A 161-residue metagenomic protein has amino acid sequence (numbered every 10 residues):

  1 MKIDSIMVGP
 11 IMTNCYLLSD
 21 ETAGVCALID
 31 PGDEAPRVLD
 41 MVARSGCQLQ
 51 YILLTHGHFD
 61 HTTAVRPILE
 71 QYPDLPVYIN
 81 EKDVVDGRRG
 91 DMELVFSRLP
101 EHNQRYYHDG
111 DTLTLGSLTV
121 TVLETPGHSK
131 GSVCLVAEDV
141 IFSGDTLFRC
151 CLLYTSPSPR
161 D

Functional and structural regions predicted by a protein language model:
M1-S45, C134-G144, R149: Conserved beta-strand hairpin/beta-sheet module of binuclear metal-dependent hydrolase folds, prominently
I3-I6, Y16-L17, G110-V136: Core dinuclear metal-dependent hydrolase active-site scaffold
C26, D33-L115: Active-site HxH/HxHxD metal-binding segment of metal-dependent hydrolases
L53-H56, T125, S129, S143 (+1 more regions): Ser/Thr-glycine-rich phosphate-binding loops at phosphate-binding pockets of nucleotides, nucleotide cofactors
F59-T63, G131, F148: Short active-site segment of divalent metal-dependent hydrolases/proteases that encodes the spacing between
Q71, V140, R160: Divalent-metal (often Zn2+) His-rich catalytic cores of metallo-beta-lactamase-fold enzymes
G90, C151-L153: Short acidic, glycine/proline-rich loop/turn micro-motifs
Y154-D161: Conserved small/polar residues in nucleotide/adenosyl-binding loops
